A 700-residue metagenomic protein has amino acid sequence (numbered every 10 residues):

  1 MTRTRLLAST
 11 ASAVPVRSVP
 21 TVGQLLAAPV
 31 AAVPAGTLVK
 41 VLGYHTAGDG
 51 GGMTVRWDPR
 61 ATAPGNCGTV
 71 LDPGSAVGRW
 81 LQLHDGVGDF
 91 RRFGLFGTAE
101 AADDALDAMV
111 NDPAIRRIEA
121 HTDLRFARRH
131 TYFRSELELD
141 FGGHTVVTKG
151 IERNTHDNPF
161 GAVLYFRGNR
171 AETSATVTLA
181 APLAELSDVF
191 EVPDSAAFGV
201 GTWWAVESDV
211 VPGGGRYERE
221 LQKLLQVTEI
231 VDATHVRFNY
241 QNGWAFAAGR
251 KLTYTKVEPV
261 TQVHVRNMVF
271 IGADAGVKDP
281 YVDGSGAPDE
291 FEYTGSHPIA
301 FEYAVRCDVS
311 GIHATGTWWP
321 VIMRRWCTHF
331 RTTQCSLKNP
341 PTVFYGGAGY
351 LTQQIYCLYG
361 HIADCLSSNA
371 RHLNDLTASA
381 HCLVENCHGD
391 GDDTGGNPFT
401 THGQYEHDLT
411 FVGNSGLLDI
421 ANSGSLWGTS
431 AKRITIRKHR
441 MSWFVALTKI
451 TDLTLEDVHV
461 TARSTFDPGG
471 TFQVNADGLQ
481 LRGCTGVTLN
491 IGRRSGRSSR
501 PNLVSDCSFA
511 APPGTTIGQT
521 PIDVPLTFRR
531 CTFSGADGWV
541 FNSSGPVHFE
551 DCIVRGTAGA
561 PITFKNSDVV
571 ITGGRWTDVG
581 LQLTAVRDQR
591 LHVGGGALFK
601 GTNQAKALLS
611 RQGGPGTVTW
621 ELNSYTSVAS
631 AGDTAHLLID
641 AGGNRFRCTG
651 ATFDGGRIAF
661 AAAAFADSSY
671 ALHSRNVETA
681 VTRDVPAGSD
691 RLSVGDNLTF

Functional and structural regions predicted by a protein language model:
V14-P34, R91-H121, R125, P193-G201: Acidic Gly/Asp/Thr-rich repetitive segments characteristic of extracellular carbohydrate-active and adhesion proteins
P15-V33, K40-G43, G48, V147-A233 (+1 more regions): Autoprocessing Asn-cyclization modules and mimics
T37-L42, R92, A105-R129, L137-T148 (+1 more regions): Glycine-rich repeat segments that build the extracellular carbohydrate-interaction surface of secreted and virion
P59-N66, R116-R117, R128-I151, E229-V231 (+1 more regions): Beta-solenoid repeat scaffold
R128-H130, T148-E152, D274-P280, T317-M323 (+15 more regions): Short glycine/acidic-rich loop motifs that flank beta-strands on beta-rich extracellular proteins
E138-G142, V263-V265, C307-G311, H329-C335 (+16 more regions): All-beta strand scaffolds that present successive hydrophobic residues in beta-strands
G150-S174, F238, G243-F246, R266-S296 (+3 more regions): Acidic/polar low-complexity surface segments
T202, E207-V231, R266-L373, S379: Right-handed parallel beta-helix
